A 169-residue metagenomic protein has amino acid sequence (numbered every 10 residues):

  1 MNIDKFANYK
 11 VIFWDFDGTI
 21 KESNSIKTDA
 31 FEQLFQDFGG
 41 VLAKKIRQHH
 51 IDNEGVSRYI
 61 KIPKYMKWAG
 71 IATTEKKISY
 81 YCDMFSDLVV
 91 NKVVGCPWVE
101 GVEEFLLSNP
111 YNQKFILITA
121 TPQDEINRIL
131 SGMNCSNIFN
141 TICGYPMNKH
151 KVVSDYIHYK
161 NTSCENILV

Functional and structural regions predicted by a protein language model:
M1-I12, I20, L34, F38-G40 (+2 more regions): Glycine/serine-rich loop-strand microenvironments at binding/catalytic pocket rims
N2, A7-N8, D87-L117, N127 (+1 more regions): Short, acidic loop-to-helix structural element flanking the phosphoryl-transfer center in phosphate-processing enzymes
N2, G39, G70, H158-T162: Alpha-helix termini
F6-F16, I20-E100: N-terminal helical cap/lid subdomain that shapes the substrate entry/recognition surface in HAD-like hydrolases
W14, I51, F115-I116, I167: Short glycine- and Lys/Arg-enriched binding-loop motifs that mark or flank ligand-binding interfaces
D29, I60, E104, D124 (+1 more regions): Active-site phosphate/pyrophosphate-handling residues
E32, Q36, P63, K67 (+5 more regions): Class I S-adenosyl-L-methionine
G95, I116, P122-L168: Substrate-recognition "cap/lid" segment bordering the active-site pocket of phosphatases
